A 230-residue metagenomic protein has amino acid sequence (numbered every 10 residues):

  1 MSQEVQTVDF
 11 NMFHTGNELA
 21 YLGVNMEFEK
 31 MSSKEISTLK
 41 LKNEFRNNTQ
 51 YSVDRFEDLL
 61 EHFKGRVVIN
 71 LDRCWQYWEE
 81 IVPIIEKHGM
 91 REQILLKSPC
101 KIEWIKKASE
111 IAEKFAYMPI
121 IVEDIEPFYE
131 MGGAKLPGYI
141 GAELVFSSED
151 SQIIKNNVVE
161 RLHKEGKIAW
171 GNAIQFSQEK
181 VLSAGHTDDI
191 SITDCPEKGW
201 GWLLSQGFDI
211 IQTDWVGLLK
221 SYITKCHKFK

Functional and structural regions predicted by a protein language model:
M1-T15, V67, A142, L203 (+1 more regions): Short acidic catalytic loops
S2-Q6, F13-E123, E165: Metal-dependent phosphodiesterase/phospholipase catalytic core, i.e., the His/Asp/Glu-rich active-site region
R46-T49, I120, P127-K230: C-terminal active-site rim and adjoining tail of enzyme catalytic domains
